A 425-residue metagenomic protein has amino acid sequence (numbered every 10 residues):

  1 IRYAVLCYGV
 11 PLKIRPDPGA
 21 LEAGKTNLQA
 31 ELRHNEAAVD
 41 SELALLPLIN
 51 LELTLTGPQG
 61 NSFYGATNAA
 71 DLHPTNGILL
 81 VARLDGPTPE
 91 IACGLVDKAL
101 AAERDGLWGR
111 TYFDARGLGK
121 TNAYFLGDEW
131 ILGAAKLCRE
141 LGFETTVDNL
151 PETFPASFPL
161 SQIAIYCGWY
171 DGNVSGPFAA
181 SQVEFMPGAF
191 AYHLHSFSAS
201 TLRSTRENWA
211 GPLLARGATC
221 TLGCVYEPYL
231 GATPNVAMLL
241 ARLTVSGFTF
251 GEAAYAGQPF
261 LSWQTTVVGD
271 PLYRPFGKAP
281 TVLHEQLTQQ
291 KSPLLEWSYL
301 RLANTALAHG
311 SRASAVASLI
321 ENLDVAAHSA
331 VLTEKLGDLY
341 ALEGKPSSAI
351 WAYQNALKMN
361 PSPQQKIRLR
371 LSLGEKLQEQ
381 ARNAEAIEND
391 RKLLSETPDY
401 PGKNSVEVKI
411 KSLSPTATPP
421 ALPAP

Functional and structural regions predicted by a protein language model:
I1-L132, L137, W263-Q264, V268-P271 (+1 more regions): Structured catalytic cores of large enzymes
S246-H309: Caspase-like cysteine protease fold
H309-G310, E343, Q380, A417: Structural motif corresponding to the intra-repeat A-B loop/turn of tetratricopeptide repeats
R312-A313, P346, N383: TPR-repeat structural position
L319-I320, Y353, D390: Hydrophobic/aromatic packing residues within the alpha-helices of TPR/SEL1-like helical repeat arrays
D324-H328, M359-Q365, L394-S405: Short solvent-exposed coil/turn linkers within tandem alpha-helical repeat scaffolds
